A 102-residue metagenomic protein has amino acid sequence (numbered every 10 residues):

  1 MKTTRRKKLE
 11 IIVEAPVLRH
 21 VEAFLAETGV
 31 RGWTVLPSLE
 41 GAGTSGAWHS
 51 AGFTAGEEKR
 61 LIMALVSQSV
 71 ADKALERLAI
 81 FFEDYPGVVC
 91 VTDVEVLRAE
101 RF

Functional and structural regions predicted by a protein language model:
M1-F102: Positively charged, small/polar-rich N-terminal and surface patches that mediate targeting and assembly and bind
